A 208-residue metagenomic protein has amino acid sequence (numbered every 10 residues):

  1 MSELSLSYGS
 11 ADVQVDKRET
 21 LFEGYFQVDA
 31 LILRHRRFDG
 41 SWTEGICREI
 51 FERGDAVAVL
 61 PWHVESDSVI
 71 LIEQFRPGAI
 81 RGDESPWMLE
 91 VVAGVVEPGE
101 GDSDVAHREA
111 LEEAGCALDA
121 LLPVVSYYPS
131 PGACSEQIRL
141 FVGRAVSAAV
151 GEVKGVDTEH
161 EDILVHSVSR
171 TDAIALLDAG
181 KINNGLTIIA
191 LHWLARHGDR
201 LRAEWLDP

Functional and structural regions predicted by a protein language model:
M1-V13, K17, E73, E84-W87 (+5 more regions): Nudix hydrolase/Nudix homology domain
L21-S66, I80: Acidic, metal-coordinating catalytic segment for phosphate/diphosphate chemistry, firing primarily on the Nudix
L33, P61, L71, V142-G143 (+1 more regions): Conserved hydrophobic "DFG−1" position in protein kinase catalytic cores
L33-F38, S130-G151: Active-site-adjacent beta-strand/loop module that shapes the phosphate/pyrophosphate-binding cleft
R36-F38, H63-E65, F75, R144-A148 (+2 more regions): Short loop segments at secondary-structure junctions
R48-R53, L60, S68-R108, V150 (+2 more regions): Conserved Nudix-box catalytic region and its N-terminal flanking loop in Nudix hydrolases and closely related
G115-C116, I182: Helix N-cap/coil-helix junction residues
A117-L122, Y128-P129: Acidic/glycine-rich phosphate/pyrophosphate-binding loops and surrounding catalytic core that coordinate Mg2+
